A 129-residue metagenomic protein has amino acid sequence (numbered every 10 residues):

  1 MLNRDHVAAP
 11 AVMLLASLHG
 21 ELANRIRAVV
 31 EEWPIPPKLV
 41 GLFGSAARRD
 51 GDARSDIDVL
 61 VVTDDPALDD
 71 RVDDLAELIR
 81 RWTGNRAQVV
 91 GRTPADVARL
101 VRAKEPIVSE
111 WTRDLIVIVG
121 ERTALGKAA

Functional and structural regions predicted by a protein language model:
M1-K38, R48-R54, T63-A129: Catalytic core of pol beta-like nucleotidyltransferases
G41, L60: Phosphate-binding active sites in nucleotide-utilizing proteins
G44: Active-site glycine-centered loops adjacent to acidic/histidine catalytic or metal-binding residues that shape
D56-D58: Acidic active-site catalytic centers that drive phospho-/nucleotidyl reactions and related ester hydrolyses
